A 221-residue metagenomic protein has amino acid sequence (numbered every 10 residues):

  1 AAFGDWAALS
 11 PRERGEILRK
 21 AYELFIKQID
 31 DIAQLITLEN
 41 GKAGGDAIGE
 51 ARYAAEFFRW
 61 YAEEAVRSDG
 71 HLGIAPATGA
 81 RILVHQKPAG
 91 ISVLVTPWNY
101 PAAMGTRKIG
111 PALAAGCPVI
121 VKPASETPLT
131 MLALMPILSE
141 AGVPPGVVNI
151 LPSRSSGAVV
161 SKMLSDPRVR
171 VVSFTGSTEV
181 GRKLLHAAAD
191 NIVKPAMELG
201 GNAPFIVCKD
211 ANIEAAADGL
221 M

Functional and structural regions predicted by a protein language model:
A1-D69: Glycine-rich loop-to-alpha-helix module at the N-terminal edge of alpha/beta enzyme cores
R14, I36, F58, G116 (+3 more regions): Residue-level signal for inorganic ion chemistry
F58, M131-L134, M163, L184 (+1 more regions): Hydrophobic packing residues within well-ordered alpha-helices of enzyme cores
H71-P145, R170, I192, E214: Conserved small-residue-rich beta-alpha loop and adjacent elements that most often cradle the phosphate/pyrophosphate
R81-I82, N149-S173: A structured beta-alpha segment of the ubiquitous adenosine-cofactor-binding alpha/beta core
I109-G110, V160, G181: Generic hydrophobic/aromatic pocket-lining and core-packing "Φ" positions
K122-A124, P152, T175, C208-K209: Short beta->alpha connector loops at strand-helix junctions that form conserved, small/polar/Pro-enriched
G142, V171, E179-M221: ALDH superfamily catalytic-core signature
